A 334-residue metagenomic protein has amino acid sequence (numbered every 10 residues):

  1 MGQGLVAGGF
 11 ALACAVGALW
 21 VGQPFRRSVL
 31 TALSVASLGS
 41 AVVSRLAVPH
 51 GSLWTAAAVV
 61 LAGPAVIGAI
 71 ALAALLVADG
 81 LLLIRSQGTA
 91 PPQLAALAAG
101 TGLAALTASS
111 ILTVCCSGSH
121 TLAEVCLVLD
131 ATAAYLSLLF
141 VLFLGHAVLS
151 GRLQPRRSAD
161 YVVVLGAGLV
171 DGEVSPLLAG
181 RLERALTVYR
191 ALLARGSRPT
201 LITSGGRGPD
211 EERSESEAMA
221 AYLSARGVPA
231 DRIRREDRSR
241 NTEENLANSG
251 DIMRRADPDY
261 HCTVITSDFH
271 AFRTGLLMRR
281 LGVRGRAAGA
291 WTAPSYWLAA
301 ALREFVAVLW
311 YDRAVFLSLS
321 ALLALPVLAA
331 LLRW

Functional and structural regions predicted by a protein language model:
M1-R156, R255-H261, I265-W334: Extended hydrophobic blocks
L122-A123, L142-G145, S150-A300: A structural signal for short, hydrophobic/glycine-enriched beta-strand patches
